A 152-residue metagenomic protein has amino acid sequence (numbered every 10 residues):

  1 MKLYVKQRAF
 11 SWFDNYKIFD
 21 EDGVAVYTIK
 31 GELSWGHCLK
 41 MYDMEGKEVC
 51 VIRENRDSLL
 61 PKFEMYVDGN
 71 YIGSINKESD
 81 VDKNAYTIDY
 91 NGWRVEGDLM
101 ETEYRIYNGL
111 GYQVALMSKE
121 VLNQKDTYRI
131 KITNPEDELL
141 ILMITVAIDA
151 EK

Functional and structural regions predicted by a protein language model:
M1-K152: Intrinsically disordered, low-complexity proline/glycine-rich segments
